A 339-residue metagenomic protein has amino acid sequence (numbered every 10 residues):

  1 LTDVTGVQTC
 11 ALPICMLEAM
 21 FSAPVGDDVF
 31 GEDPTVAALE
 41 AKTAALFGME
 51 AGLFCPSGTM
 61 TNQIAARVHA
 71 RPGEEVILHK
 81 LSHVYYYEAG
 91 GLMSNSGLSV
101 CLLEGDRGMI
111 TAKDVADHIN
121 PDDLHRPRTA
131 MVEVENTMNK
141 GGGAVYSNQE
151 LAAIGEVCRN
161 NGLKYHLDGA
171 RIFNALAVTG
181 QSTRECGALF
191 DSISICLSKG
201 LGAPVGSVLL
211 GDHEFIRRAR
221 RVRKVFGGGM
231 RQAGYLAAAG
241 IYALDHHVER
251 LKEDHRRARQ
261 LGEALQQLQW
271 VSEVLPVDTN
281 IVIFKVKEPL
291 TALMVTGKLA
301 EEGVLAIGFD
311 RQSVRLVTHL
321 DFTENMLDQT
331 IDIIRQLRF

Functional and structural regions predicted by a protein language model:
L1-C10: Single conserved hydrophobic/aromatic residue that forms the stacking wall/gate of nucleotide- or nucleobase-binding
A11-A23, D27-V286, L293-E302, A306-S313 (+2 more regions): Conserved PLP-enzyme active-site core in the AAT-like
